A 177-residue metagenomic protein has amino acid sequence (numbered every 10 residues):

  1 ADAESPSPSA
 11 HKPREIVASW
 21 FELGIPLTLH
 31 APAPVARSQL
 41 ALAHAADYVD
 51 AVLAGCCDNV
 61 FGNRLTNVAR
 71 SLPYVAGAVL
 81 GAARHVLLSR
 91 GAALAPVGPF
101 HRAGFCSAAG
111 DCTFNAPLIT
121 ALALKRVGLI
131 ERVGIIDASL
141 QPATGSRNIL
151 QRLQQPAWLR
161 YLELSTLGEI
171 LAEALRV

Functional and structural regions predicted by a protein language model:
A1-V177: HDAC/HDAC-like amidohydrolase catalytic core signature
